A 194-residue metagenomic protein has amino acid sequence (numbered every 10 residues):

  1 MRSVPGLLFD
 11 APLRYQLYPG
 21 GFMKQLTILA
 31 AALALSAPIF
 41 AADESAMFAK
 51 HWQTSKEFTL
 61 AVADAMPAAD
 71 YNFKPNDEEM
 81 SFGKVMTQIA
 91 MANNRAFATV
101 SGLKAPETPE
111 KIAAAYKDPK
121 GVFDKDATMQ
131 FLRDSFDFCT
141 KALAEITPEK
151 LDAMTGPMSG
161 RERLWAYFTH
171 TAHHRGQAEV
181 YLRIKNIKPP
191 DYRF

Functional and structural regions predicted by a protein language model:
V4-F22: Short, Lys/Arg-enriched N-terminal segments with co-localized hydrophobic residues within the first ~10-30 amino acids
L26-L35: Sec-dependent N-terminal signal peptides
A37-A41: Sec/Tat signal peptide C-region and signal peptidase I cleavage site
A49, Q53-L60, D70-A114, A153-F194: Short, contiguous alpha-helical
Y116-A153, E162-H170: Acidic/histidine-rich alpha-helical segments that form the ligand environment of transition-metal centers
